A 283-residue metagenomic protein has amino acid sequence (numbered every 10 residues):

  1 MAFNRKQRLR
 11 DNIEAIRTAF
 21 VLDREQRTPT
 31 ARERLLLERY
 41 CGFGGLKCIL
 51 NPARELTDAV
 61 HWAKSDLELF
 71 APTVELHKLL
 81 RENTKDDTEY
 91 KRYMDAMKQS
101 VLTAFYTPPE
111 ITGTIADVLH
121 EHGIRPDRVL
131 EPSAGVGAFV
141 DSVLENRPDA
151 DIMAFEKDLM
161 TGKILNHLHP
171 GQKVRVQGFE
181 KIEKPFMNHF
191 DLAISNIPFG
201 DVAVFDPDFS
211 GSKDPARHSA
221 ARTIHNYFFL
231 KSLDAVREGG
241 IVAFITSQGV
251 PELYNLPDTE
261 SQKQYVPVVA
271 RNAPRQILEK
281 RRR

Functional and structural regions predicted by a protein language model:
A2-L168, Q172: Class I S-adenosyl-L-methionine
F43, G200, N272: Phosphate/oxyanion-binding loops and surfaces in catalytic or ligand/nucleic-acid-binding neighborhoods
A104, R217-A221: Alpha-helix N-cap/helix-initiation motif
T112-H122, P126-E145, A154, L165 (+4 more regions): Conserved proline-anchored active-site loop of SAM-dependent methyltransferases that bridges a beta-strand
R147, G171-Q172, F209-K213, T259-Y265: Glycine-rich, phosphate-binding/catalytic loops in enzymes
D149-D151, G171, D191, G239 (+1 more regions): A generic structural signal for alpha->beta connector loops
F155-L159, A220-R282: Conserved Class I SAM-dependent methyltransferase catalytic core
E180, R282-R283: Short beta-turn/strand-loop junction motif enriched in small, turn-promoting residues
